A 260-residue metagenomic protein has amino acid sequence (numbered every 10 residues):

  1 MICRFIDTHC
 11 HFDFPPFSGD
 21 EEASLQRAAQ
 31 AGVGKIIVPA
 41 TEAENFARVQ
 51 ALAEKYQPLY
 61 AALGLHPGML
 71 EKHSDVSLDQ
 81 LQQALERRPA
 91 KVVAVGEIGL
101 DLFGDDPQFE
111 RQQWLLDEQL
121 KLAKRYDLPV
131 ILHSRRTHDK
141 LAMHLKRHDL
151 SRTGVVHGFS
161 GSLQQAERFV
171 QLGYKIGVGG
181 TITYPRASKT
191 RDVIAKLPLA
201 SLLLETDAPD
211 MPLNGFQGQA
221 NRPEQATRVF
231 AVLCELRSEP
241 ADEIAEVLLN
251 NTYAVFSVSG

Functional and structural regions predicted by a protein language model:
M1-G260: Mid-domain alpha/beta scaffold segments of enzyme catalytic cores
